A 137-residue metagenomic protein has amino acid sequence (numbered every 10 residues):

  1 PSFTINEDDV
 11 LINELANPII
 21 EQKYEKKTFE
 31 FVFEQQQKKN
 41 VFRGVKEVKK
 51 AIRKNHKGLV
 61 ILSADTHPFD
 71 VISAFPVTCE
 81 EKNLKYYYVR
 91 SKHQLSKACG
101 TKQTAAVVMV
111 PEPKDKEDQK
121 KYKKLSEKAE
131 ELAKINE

Functional and structural regions predicted by a protein language model:
P1-H56, P113-E137: Polybasic, low-complexity intrinsically disordered tails and interdomain linkers
T4, T28, T66, T78 (+1 more regions): Residue-identity detector for threonine
N13-I19, L62-S63, Y88-Q94: Short, functional N-terminal and low-complexity linear motifs
R43, I52-V71, P76, K82-V89: Extracellular/luminal Protease-associated
I72-S73, V77-A133: Short basic, glycine-rich beta-strand/loop surfaces that mediate nucleic-acid
